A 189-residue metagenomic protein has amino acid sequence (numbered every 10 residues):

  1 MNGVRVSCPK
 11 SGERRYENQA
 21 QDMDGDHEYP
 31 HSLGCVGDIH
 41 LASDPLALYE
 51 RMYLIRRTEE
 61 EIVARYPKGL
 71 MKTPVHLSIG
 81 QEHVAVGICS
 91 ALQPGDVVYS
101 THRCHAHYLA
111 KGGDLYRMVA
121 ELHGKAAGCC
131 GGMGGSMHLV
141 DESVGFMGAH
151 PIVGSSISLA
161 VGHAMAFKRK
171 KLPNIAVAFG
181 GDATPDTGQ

Functional and structural regions predicted by a protein language model:
N2-C8, G12-V84: Conserved acidic/glycine
E60-A64, K68-Q189: Cofactor-binding active-site loop characterized by glycine-rich and histidine/acidic residues
